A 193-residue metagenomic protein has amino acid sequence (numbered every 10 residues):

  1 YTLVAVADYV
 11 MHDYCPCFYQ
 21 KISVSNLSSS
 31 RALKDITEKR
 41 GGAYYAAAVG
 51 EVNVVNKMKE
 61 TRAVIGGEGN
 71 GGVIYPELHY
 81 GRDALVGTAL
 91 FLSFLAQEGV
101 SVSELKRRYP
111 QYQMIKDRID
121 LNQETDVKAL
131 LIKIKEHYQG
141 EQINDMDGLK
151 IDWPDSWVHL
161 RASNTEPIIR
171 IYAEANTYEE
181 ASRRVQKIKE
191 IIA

Functional and structural regions predicted by a protein language model:
Y1-M11: Cysteine protease catalytic core and zymogen-processing segment of caspase-like enzymes
D13-A193: Phosphate-binding and adjacent anionic-ligand microenvironments
